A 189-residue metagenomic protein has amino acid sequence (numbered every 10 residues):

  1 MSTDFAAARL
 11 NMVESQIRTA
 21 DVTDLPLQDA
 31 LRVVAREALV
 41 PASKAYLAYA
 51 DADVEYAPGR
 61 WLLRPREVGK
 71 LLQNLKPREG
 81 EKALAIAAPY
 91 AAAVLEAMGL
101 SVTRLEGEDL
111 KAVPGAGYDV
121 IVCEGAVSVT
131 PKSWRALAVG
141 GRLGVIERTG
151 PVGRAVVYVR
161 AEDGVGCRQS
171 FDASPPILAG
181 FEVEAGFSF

Functional and structural regions predicted by a protein language model:
M1-E106, D163-V183: Class I SAM-dependent transferase core
K76-V165, Q169: Conserved nucleotide-cofactor-binding alpha/beta core module
S188-F189: Catalytic, metal-anchored helix/loop core of enzyme active sites in primary metabolism
